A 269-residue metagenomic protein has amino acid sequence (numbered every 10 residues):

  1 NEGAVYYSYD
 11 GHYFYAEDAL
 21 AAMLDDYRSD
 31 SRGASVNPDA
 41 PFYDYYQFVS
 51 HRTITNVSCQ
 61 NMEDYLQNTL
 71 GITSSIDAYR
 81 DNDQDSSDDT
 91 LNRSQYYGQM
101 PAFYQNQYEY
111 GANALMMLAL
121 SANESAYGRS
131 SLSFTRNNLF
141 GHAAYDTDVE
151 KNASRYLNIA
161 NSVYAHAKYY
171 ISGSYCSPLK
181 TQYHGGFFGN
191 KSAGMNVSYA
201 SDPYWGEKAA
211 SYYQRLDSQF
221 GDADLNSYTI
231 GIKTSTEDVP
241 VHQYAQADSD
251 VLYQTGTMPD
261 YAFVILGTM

Functional and structural regions predicted by a protein language model:
N1-M116, A126-D260: Catalytic cores of secreted/periplasmic lytic hydrolases that degrade extracellular macromolecules
S121-S125: His-Asp-centered metal-binding catalytic motifs of divalent-metal-dependent phosphohydrolases/nucleases
A262-M269: Short beta-strand-centered aromatic/proline hotspots
